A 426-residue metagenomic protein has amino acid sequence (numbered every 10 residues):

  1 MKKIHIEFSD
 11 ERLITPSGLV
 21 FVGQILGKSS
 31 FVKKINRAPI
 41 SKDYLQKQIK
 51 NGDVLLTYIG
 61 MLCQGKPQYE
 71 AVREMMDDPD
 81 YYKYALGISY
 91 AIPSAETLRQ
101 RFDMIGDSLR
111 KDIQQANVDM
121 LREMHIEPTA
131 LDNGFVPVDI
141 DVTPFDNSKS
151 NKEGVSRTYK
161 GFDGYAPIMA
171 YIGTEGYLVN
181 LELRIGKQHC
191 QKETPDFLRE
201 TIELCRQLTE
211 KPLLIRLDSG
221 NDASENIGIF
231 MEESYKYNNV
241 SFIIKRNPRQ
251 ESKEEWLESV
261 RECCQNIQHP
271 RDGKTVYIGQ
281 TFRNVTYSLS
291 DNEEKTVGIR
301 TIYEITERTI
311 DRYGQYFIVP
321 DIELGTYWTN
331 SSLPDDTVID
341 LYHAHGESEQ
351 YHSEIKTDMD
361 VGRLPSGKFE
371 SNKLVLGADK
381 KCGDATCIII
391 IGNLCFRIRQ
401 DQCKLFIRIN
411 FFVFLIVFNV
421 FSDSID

Functional and structural regions predicted by a protein language model:
M1-D163, M169-H189, T194-L208, E233-K236 (+1 more regions): Dynamic "connector" segments at or just before major functional cores
M1-K3, K34-A38, D78-Y82, F317-E323 (+3 more regions): Short acidic (Asp/Glu) and glycine-rich catalytic loops that position anionic groups and cofactors
K2, S241-T357: An anionic, glycine-rich sequence signature occurring as long contiguous blocks
L19-Q24, D53-G65, T329, L376-I390 (+1 more regions): Short, hydrophobic/amphipathic alpha-helical patches that form generic packing surfaces within helical domains
P39-Q46, D335-Y342, M359-L374, I390-R399: Short, solvent-exposed helix-loop connector elements
T57, V72, S89, S94 (+8 more regions): Short, conserved catalytic/metal-binding motifs centered on acidic residues
Q188-E251: Domain-level cores of phosphate- or acyl-group-handling catalytic modules
A385-D426: A short, flexible helix-boundary coil/loop motif
